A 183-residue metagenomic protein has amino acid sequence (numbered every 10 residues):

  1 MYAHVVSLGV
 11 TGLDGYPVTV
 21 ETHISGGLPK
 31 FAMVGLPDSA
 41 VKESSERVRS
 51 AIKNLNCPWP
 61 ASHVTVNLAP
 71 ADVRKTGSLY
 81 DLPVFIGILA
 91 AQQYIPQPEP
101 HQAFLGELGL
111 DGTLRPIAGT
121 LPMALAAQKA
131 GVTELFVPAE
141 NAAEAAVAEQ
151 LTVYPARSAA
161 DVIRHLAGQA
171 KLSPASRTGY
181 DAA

Functional and structural regions predicted by a protein language model:
M1-A183: Peripheral, non-AAA+ core regions of ATP-driven protein-machinery
